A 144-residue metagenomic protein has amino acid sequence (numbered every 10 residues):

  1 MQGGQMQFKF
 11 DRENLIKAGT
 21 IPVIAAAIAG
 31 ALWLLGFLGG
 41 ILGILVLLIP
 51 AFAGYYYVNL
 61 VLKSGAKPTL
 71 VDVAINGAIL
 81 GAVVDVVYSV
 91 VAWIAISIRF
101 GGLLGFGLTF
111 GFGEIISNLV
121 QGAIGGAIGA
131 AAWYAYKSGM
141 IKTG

Functional and structural regions predicted by a protein language model:
Q2-G144: Juxtamembrane/disordered regions of integral membrane proteins
